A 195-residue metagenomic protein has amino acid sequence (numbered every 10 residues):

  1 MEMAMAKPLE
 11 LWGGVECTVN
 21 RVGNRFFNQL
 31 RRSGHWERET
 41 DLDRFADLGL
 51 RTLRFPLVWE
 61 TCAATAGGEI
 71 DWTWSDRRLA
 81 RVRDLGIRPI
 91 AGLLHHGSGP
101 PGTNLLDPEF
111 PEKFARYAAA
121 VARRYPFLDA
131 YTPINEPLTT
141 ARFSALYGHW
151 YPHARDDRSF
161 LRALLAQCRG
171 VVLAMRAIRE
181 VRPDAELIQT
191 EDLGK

Functional and structural regions predicted by a protein language model:
E2-E37: Boundary/entry segment of secreted carbohydrate-active catalytic domains
E2-W12, T65, D76-K195: Active-site region of glycoside hydrolase catalytic domains
G14-E16, F55-E60: Acidic/polar N-terminal loop/beta-strand segments that form early-domain functional surfaces
R21-F27, V58-T61, P152-R155: Short glycine/proline-rich turn/loop motifs
L30-A46, F110-A122: Short, acidic/polar
R32-S33, E69, L165: Residue-level marker of alpha-helix boundaries and capping positions
W36-V58, R78-R81: Catalytic domains of carbohydrate-active enzymes, especially glycoside hydrolases
L57-I70: Glycine-rich, proline-tolerant flexible connector loops at the mouths of alpha/beta enzymes
